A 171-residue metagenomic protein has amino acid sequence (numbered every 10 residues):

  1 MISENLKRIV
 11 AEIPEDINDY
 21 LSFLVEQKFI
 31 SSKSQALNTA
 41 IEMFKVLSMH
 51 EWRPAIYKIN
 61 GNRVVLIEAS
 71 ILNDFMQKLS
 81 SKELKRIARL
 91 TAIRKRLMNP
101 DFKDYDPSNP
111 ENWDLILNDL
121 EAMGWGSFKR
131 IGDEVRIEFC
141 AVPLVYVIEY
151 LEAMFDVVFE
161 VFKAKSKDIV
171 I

Functional and structural regions predicted by a protein language model:
M1-I17, V25: Short Lys/Arg-rich basic patches
N18-Y20, S31-Y57: Short, basic amphipathic alpha-helical segments that act as recognition/interaction helices in nucleic-acid-binding
M49-V65, I71-L72: Internal alpha/beta loop-helix hairpins
I67-R136: An N-terminal amphipathic alpha-helical segment
W113-K167: Short, hydrophobic/π-rich interface segment
I169-I171: A short beta-strand motif that forms the metal-chelation/ATP-contact edge of phosphoryl-transfer active sites
